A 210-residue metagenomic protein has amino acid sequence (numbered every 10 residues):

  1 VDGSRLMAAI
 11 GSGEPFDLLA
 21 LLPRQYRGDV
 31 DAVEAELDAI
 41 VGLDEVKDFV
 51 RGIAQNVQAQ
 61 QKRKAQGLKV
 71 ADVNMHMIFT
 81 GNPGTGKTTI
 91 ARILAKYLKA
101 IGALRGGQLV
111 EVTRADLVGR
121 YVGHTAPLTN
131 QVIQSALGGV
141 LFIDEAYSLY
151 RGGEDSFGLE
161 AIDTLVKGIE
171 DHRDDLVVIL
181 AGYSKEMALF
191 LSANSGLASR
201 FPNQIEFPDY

Functional and structural regions predicted by a protein language model:
V1-L21, R173, V177, S184-K185 (+2 more regions): N-terminal accessory segments that target, anchor, or regulate ATP-driven/P-loop NTPase machines and associated
R24-Y26, L68-G107, Q131-S135, F201: Walker A/P-loop
A32-M75, K96: Pre-Walker A (pre-P-loop) alpha-helix and adjacent loop at the N terminus of AAA/AAA+ ATPase modules, a conserved
R105-A136, L159: Short glycine-rich substrate-engagement loop in P-loop NTPases that contacts/grips substrate
Y121-T125, Y147-I162, R173, L189-L191: Conserved ATPase-coupling elements of RecA-like P-loop NTPase cores
I133-S135, A161-L176: Substrate-engagement module of ASCE P-loop NTPases
F142-D144, D163-T164, L176-Y183: Structural recognition of the conserved hydrophobic beta-strand(s) that form the central parallel beta-sheet of P-loop
L191-D209: A short helix-turn-beta junction within AAA+ P-loop NTPase domains corresponding to the substrate/partner-engaging
